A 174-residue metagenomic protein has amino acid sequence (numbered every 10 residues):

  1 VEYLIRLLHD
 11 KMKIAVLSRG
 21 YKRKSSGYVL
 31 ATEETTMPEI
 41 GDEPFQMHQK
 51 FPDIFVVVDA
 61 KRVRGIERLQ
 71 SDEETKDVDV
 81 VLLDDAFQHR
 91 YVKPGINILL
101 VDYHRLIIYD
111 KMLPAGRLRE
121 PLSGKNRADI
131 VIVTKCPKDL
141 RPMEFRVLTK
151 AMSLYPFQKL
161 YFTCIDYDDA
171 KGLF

Functional and structural regions predicted by a protein language model:
V1-E33: Walker A (P-loop) phosphate-binding motif
K13-A15, N97, L160: Hydrophobic anchor at the start of a short beta-strand that flanks the dinucleotide cofactor-binding loop
V16, V56-V58, F162: A structural preference for short, hydrophobic beta-strand core positions in alpha/beta folds
Y21-P156: Phosphate/Mg2+-binding loops and adjacent switch elements in nucleotide/diphosphate-handling enzyme cores
L160-A170: Beta-strand-loop-alpha "switch" segments that mediate conformational coupling across diverse proteins
L173-F174: Short, intrinsically disordered, charge-balanced linker/junction segments flanking boundaries in proteins
